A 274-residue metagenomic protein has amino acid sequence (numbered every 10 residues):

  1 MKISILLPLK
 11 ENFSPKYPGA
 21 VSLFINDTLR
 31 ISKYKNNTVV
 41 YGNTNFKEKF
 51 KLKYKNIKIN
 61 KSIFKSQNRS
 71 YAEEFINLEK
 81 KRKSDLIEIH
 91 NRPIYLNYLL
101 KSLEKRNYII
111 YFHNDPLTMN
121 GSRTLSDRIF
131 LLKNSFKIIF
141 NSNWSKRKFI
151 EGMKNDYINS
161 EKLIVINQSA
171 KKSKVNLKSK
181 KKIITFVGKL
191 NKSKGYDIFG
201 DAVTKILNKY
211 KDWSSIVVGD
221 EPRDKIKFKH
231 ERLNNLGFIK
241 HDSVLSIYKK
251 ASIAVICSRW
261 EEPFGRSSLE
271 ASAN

Functional and structural regions predicted by a protein language model:
S4-L6, I139, K174-K194, G200-T204: Conserved donor-binding/catalytic core segment of Leloir-type glycosyltransferases
L7-P15, F24-R69, Y157-E161, E221: N-terminal strand-loop element at the rim of the active site of nucleotide-sugar-dependent glycosyltransferases
I89-Y95, F112: Short His-centered aromatic/hydrophobic patch
P116, W144-S145, K162-K174, P222: Short beta-strand->alpha-helix junction loop in the catalytic core of nucleotide-activated group-transfer enzymes
G121, K133-E161: A short, active-site helix/loop in glycosyltransferases that binds the activated sugar's phosphate group
V187, G200, W213-K227: Glycosyltransferase donor-sugar binding loop
D224-D242: Nucleotide-activated donor-binding/catalytic signature segment of Leloir-type glycosyltransferases, i.e., the conserved
K249-P263: Acidic donor-binding loop of glycosyltransferase active sites
